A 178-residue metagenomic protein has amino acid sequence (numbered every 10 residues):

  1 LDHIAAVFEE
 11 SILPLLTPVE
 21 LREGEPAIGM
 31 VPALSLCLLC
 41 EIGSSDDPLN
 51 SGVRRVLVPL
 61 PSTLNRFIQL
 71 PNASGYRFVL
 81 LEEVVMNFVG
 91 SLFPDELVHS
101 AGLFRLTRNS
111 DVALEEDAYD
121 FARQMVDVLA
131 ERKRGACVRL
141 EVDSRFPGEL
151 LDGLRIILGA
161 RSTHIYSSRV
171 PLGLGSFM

Functional and structural regions predicted by a protein language model:
L1-M178: N-terminal non-catalytic structural scaffold regions of very large proteins
